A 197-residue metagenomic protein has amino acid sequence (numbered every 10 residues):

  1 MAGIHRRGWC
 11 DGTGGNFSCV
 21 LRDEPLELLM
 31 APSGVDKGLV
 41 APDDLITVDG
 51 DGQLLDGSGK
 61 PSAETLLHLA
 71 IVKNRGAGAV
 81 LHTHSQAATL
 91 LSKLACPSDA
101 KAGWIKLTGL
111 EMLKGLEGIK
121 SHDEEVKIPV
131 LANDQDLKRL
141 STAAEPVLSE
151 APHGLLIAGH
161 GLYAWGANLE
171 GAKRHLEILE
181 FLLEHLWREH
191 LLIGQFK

Functional and structural regions predicted by a protein language model:
M1-K197: Glycine-rich flexible loops
